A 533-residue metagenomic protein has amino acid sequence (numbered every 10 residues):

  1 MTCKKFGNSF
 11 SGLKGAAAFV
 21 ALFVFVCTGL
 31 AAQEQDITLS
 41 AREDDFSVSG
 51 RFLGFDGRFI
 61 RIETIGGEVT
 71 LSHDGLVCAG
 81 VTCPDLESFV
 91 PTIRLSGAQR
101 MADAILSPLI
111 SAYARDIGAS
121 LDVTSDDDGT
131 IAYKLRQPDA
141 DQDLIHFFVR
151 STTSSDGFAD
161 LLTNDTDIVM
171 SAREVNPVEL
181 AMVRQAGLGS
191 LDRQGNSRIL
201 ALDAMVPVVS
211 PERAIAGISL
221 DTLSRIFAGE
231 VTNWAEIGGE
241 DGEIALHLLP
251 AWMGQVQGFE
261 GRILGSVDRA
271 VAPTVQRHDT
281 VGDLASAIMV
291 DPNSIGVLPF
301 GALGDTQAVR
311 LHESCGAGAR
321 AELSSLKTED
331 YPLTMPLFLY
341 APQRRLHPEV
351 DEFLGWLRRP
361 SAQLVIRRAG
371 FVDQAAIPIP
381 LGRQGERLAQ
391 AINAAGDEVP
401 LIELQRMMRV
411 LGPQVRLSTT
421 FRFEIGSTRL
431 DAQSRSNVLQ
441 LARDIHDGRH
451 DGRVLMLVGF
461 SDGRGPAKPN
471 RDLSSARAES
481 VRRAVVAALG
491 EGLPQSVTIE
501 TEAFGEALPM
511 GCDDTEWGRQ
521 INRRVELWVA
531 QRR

Functional and structural regions predicted by a protein language model:
M1-L13: N-terminal secretory signal peptides that target proteins for export/translocation
T2-K5, V26, V77, S314: The N-terminal extracellular segments of secreted preproproteins, especially immediately downstream of signal
A16-C27: Bacterial N-terminal signal peptides
T28-A32: Sec/Tat signal peptide C-region and signal peptidase I cleavage site
E34-G452, R483, P494: Exported/periplasmic ABC-transporter solute-binding proteins
S151, D156, S461-R533: Periplasmic OmpA-like peptidoglycan-binding domain that tethers envelope proteins to the cell wall
R416-G426, V438-A476, I499-G511: Short, surface-exposed beta-strand segments enriched in small/polar/acidic residues
